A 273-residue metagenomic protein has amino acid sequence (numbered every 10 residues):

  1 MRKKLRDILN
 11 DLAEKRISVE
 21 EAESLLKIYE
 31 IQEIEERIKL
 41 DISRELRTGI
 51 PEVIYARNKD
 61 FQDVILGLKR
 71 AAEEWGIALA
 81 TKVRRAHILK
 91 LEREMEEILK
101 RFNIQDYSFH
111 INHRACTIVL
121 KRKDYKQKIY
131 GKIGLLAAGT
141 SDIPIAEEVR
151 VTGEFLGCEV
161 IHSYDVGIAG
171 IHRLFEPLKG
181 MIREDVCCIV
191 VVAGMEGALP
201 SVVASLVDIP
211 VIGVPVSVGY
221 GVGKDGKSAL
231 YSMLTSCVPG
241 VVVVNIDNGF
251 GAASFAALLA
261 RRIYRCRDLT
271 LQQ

Functional and structural regions predicted by a protein language model:
M1-R101, D106-S108: Long amphipathic alpha-helical segments
Q62-V64, D142-E147, I171-H172, A193-V203 (+2 more regions): Short glycine/serine/threonine-rich phosphate/pyrophosphate-binding segments that cradle anionic phosphate groups
Q105-N112, V203-D225: Short, acidic/small-residue loops that bind anionic groups at enzyme active sites
T117-K121, I161-I182, G226-S228: Glycine-rich oxoanion-binding loops at beta->alpha junctions
K128-R173: Glycine-rich phosphate/diphosphate-binding loop of Rossmann-like nucleotide-binding domains
A137-S141, L178-M181, C188, V218 (+1 more regions): C-terminal binding/interaction regions
P177-V216: Glycine-rich phosphate-binding loop
